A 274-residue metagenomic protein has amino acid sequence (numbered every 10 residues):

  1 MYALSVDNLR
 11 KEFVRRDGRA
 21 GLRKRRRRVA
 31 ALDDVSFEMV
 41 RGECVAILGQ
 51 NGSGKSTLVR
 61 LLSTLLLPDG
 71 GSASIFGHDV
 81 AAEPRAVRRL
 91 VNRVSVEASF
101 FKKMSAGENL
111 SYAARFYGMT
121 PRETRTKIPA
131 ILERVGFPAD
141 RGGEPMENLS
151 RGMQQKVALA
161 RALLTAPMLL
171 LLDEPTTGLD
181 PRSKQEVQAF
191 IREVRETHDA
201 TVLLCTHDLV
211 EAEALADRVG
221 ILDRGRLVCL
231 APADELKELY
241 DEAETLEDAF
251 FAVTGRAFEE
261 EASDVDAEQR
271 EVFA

Functional and structural regions predicted by a protein language model:
N92, S111, R115, R122-R141: Conserved ABC ATPase "signature" region
P145-L149: Conserved ABC ATPase signature
A166: Conserved catalytic motifs of ABC-family nucleotide-binding domains
L170-D173: Catalytic Walker B motif of ABC-type/P-loop ATPase nucleotide-binding domains
Q185-T197: Helical segment within the ABC ATPase nucleotide-binding domain
L230-A231: ABC ATPase "signature
